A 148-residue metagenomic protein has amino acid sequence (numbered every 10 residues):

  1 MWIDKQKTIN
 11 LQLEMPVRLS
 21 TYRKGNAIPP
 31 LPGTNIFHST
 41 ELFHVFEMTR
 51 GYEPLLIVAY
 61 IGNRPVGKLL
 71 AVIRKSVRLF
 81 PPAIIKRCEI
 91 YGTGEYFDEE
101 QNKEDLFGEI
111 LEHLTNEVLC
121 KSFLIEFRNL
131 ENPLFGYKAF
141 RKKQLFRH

Functional and structural regions predicted by a protein language model:
M1-H148: N-acyltransferase acceptor-side catalytic subdomain
